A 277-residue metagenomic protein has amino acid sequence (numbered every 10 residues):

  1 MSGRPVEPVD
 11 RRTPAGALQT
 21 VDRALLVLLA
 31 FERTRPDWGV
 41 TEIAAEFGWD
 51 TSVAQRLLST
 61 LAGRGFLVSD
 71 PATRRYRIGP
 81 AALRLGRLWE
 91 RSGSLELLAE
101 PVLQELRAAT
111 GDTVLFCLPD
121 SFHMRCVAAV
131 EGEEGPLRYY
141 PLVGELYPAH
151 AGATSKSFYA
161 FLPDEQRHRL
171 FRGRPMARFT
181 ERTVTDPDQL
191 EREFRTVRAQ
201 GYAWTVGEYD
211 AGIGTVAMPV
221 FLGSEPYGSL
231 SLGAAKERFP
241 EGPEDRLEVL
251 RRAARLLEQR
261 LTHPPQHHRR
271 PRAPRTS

Functional and structural regions predicted by a protein language model:
S2-E7, G135-Y209: Short, solvent-exposed recognition segments
S2-S92, R255-H263: N-terminal helix-turn-helix
A30, E46, L57, L97-A109 (+5 more regions): Amphipathic alpha-helical regulatory segments at dimerization interfaces that relay allosteric signals between sensory
L67-S69, F116-C117, V220: A structural signal for short hydrophobic beta-strand segments in well-ordered beta-sheet cores
A72-R174: Amphipathic alpha-helical effector-binding/dimerization core of metabolite-sensing transcriptional regulators
T183-L256: Extended hydrophobic
H263-S277: Short, highly charged C-terminal tails/helix-capping segments
